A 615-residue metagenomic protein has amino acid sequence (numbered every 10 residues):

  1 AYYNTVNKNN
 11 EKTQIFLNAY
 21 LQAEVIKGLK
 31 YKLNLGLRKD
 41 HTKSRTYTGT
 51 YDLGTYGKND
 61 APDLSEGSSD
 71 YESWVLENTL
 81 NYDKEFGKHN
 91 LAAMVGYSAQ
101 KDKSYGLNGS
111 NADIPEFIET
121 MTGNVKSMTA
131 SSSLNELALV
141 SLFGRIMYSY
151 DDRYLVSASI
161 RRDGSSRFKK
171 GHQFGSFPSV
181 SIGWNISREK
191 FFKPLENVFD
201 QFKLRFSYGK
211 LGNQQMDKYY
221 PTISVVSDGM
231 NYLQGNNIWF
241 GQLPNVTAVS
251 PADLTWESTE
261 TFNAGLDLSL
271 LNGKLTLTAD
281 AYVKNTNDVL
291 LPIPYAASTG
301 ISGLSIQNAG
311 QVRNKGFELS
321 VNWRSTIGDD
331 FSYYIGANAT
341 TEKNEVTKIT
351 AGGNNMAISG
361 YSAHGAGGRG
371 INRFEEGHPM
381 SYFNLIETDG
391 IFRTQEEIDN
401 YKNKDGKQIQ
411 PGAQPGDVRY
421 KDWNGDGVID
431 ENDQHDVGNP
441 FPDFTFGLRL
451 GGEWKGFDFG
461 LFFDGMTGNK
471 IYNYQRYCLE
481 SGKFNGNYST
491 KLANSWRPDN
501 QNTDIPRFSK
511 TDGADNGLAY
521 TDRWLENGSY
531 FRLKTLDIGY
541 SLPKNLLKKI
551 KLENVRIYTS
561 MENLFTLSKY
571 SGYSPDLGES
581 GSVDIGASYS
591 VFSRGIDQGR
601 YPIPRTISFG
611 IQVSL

Functional and structural regions predicted by a protein language model:
A1-T48, K58-E375, Y520-L615: Extracellular/periplasmic, surface-exposed regions of secreted and cell-surface proteins
Y2-K8, L21-E24, I398-R419, L492 (+1 more regions): Residues embedded in well-ordered regular secondary structure
S165, M466-R556, S560-E562: Extracytoplasmic gating/loop element in the C-terminal half of outer-membrane beta-barrel translocons and assembly
Q307-P442, M466-N469, N473-Q475: Gram-negative outer-membrane beta-barrel transporters
F462-D464: Transmembrane alpha-helix/helix-exit interface in multi-pass inner-membrane proteins
